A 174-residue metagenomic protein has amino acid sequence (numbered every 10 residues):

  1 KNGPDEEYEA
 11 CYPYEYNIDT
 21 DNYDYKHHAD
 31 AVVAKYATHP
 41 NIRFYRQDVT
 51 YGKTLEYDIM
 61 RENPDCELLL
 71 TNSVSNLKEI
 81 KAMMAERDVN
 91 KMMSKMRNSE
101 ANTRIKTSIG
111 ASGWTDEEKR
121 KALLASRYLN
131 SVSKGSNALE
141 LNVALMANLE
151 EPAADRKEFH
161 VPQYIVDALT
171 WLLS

Functional and structural regions predicted by a protein language model:
K1-S174: Acidic, divalent-metal-binding catalytic cores of TOPRIM and closely related two-metal-ion phosphodiester/pyrophosphate
